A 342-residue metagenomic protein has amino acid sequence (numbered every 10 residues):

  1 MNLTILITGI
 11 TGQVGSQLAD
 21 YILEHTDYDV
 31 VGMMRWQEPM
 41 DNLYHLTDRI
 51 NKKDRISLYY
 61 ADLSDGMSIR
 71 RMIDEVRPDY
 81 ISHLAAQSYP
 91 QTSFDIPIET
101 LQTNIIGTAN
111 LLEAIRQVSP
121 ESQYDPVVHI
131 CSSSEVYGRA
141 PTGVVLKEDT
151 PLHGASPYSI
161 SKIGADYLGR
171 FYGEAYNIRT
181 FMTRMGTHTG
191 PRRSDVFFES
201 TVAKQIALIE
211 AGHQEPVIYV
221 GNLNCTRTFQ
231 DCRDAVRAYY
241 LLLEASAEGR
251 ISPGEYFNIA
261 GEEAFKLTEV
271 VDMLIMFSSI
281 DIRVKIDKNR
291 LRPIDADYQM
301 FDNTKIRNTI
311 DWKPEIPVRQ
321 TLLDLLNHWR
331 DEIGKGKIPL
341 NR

Functional and structural regions predicted by a protein language model:
M1-S82: N-terminal Rossmann/SDR dinucleotide-binding element
T4, Q13, H25, V318-R342: Amphipathic terminal alpha-helices
L84-S88, S132-S133: Conserved NAD(P)H cofactor-binding loop of Rossmann-fold oxidoreductase domains
D95-E113, E121-V127, E135-M182, T189 (+1 more regions): Catalytic helix-loop patch of NAD(P)-dependent Rossmann-fold dehydrogenases
T142-V144, Y167-L241, E262-L267, V271-F277: NAD(P)-dependent short-chain dehydrogenase/reductase
V217, N222, G254-F257, F265-D272 (+2 more regions): C-terminal "lid/loop" region of Rossmann-like NAD(P)-dependent oxidoreductases
C232, Y256, R290-K313, P317: Conserved C-terminal active-site "lid" loop/helix of NAD(P)H-dependent oxidoreductases that clamps the redox cofactor
A235, Y239, I259, V270 (+2 more regions): Non-catalytic, hydrophobic alpha-helical segments
